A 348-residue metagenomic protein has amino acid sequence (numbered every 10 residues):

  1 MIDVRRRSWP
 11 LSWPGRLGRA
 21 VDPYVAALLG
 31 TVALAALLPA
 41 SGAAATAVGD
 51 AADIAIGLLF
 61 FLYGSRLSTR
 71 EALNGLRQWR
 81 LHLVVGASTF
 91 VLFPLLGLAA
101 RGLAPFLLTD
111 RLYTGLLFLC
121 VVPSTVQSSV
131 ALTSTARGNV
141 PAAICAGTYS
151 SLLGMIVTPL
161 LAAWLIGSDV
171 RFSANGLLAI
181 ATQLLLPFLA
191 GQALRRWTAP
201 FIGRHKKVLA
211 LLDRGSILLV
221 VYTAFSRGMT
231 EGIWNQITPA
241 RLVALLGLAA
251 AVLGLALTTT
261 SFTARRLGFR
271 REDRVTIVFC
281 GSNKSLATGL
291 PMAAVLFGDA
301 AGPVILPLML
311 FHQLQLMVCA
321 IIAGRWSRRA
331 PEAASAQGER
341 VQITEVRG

Functional and structural regions predicted by a protein language model:
I2-A104, A163, G167-R271, G338-G348: Structural signature of multi-pass alpha-helical membrane transport proteins
A26, S88-L96, V121-V126, A142-A163 (+3 more regions): Membrane-embedded alpha-helical segments of transport systems, primarily multispan ion/solute transporters
L29-G30, I277, P291-A293: Kinked, hydrophobic transmembrane alpha-helices enriched for aromatic residues and small/kink-inducing positions
T69-R70, L76-L81, P105-T109, T133-A142 (+5 more regions): Juxtamembrane helix-boundary/capping and inter-helix hinge elements in multi-pass membrane proteins
W79-A87, L107-V121, G138-T148, G176 (+3 more regions): The feature identifies polytopic integral membrane transport proteins across all domains of life
R101-I156, A162-G176: Membrane-interface helix-loop-helix junctions at boundaries between adjacent transmembrane segments
S226, A251, A264, V278 (+2 more regions): Generic hydrophobic alpha-helical scaffold/packing signal
L286-G338, I343-G348: C-terminal transmembrane helix pair
